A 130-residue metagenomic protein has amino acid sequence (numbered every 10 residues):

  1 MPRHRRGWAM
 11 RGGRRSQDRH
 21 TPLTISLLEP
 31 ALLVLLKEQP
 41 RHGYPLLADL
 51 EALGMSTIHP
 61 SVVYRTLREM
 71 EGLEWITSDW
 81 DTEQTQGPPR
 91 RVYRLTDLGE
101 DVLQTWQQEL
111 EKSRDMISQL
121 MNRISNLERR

Functional and structural regions predicted by a protein language model:
M1-A31, L35-E38, P89, W106 (+1 more regions): Intrinsically disordered, low-complexity serine/threonine- and proline-rich regulatory segments
R19-Y64: N-terminal helix-turn-helix DNA-binding core of bacterial DNA-binding proteins
A48, E71-G72: Alpha-helical residues within the helix-turn-helix
Y64-E71: Short, hydrophobic-biased segments on the C-terminal half of alpha helices that form "recognition helices"
L73-G87, R94: Beta-hairpin "wing" of winged helix-turn-helix
P89-Q107: Basic, amphipathic "hinge/linker" alpha-helix immediately C-terminal to the N-terminal HTH DNA-binding motif
D101-R130: Amphipathic alpha-helical dimerization/coiled-coil segments that flank or bridge DNA-binding/regulatory modules
